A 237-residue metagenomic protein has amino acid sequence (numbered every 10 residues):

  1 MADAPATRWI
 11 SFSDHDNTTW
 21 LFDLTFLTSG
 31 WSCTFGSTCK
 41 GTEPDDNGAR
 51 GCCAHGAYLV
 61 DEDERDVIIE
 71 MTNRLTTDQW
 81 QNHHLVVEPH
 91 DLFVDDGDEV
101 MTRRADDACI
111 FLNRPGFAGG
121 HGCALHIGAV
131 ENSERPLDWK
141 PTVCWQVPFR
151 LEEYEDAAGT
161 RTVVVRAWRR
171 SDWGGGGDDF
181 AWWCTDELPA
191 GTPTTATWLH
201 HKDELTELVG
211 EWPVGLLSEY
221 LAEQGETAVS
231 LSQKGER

Functional and structural regions predicted by a protein language model:
M1-R237: Short loop/turn segments that flank or connect secondary-structure elements
